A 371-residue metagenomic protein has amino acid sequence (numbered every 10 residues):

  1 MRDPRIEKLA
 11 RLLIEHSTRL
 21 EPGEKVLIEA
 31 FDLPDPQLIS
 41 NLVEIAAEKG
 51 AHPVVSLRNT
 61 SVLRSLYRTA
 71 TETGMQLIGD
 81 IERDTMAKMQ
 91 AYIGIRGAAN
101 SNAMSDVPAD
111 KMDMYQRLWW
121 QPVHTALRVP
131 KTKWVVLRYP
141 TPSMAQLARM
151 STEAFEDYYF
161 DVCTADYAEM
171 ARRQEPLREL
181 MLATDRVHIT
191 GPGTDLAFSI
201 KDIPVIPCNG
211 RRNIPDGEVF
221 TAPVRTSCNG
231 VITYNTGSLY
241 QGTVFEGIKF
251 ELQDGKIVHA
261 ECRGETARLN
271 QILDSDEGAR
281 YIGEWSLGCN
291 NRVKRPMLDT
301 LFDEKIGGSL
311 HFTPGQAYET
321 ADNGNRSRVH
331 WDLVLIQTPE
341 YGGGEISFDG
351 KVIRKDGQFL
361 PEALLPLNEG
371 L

Functional and structural regions predicted by a protein language model:
M1-G230, D356, E362-E369: Active-site bordering "gate/hinge" segments that shape substrate access to catalytic or cofactor-binding pockets
L33-P34, T60, A98-N100, T141 (+8 more regions): Short, glycine-/Ser/Thr-/acidic-enriched flexible segments
R186-I189, I248, V258, G342-V352: Short polybasic amphipathic segments
P192-G193, I200-D202, L252-D254, F348-K351: Short acidic-glycine loop/turn motifs at beta-strand connectors
E218-E261: Oxyanion-binding "anion nests"
T226, Q241-V244, E251, D276-R280 (+3 more regions): A structural signal for short secondary-structure junctions
H259-R326: Dual-mode signal for accessory low-complexity, basic/Gly-rich regions
L298-G370: Internal helix-turn-beta structural module
